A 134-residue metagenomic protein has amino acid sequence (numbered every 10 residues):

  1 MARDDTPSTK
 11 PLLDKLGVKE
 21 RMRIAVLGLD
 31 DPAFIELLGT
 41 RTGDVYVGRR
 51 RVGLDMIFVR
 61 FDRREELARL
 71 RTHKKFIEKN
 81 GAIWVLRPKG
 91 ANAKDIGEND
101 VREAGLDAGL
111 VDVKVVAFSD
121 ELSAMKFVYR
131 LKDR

Functional and structural regions predicted by a protein language model:
M1-L37: N-terminal, charge-rich interaction modules
I24, D55-I57: Receiver (REC) domain switch-region micro-motif
G43-L54: Short acidic low-complexity segments
I57-L67: Short, glycine-rich nucleotide/cofactor-binding loops
D62, R87-G90, F118, R130: Beta-hairpin (beta-strand-turn-beta-strand) motif
L67-E98: Mid-chain, well-packed structural core segment of small domains
G97-V115: Conserved Class I S-adenosyl-L-methionine
L110-R134: Class I S-adenosyl-L-methionine
